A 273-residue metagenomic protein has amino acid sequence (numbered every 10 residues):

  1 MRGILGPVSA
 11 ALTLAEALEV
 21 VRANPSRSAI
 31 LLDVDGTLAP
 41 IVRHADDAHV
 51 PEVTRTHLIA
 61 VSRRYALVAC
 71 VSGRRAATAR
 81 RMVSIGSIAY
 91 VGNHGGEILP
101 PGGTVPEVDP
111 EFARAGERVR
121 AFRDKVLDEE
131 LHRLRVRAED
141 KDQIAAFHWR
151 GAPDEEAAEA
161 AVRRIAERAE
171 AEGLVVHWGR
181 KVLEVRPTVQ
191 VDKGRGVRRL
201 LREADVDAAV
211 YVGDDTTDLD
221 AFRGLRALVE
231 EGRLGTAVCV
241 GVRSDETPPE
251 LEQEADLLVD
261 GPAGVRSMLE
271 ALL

Functional and structural regions predicted by a protein language model:
M1-V34, L38-V42, D46, V53 (+1 more regions): Non-catalytic pre-domain segments flanking phosphatase-related domains
R2-L14, P25, G194-L273: Mg2+-dependent phosphoryl-transfer enzymes with acidic/Ser/Thr/Gly-rich catalytic loops
V20-N24, S28-I30, H57-Y65, L225: A short, Lys/Arg-enriched amphipathic alpha-helix followed by its capping loop at the start of a domain
S28-I30, I88, A209: The start of beta-strands in P-loop NTPase/AAA+ ATPase cores
L38-A48, R180-V189: Glycine-rich phosphate-binding "P-loop"
H49-K141: Active-site phosphate-binding/coordination module
V83-S87, E172, G235, Q253-A255: Short, structured coil segments at secondary-structure junctions
R133-G235: Conserved acidic, metal-coordinating active-site core of Asp-based, Mg2+-dependent phosphoryl-transfer enzymes
